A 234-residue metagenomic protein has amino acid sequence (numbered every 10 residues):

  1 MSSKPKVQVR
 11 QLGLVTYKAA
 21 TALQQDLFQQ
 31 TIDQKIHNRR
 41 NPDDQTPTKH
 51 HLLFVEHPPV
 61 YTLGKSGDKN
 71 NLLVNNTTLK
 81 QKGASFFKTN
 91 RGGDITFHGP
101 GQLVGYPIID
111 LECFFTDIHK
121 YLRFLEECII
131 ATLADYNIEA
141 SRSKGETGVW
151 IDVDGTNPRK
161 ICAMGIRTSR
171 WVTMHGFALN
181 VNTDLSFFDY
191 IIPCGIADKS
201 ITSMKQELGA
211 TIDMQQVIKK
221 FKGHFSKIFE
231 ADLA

Functional and structural regions predicted by a protein language model:
M1-P158, I212: N-terminal lobe of the biotin/lipoate ligase/transferase fold
H57-P58, S66, T168, V181-T183: Residues immediately flanking
T96, R170-V181: Conserved phosphate/anionic-ligand binding catalytic regions in large, soluble enzymes, centered on
D110-E112, R167, N180-N182, E207: Solvent-exposed residues in well-ordered beta-strands and their adjoining turns, especially edge/terminal strands
W150, S186-A234: C-terminal accessory segment of soluble enzyme catalytic cores
I161-M164: Histidine/acidic-rich helix-loop-helix segments that form or flank divalent-metal centers in metalloenzyme catalytic
